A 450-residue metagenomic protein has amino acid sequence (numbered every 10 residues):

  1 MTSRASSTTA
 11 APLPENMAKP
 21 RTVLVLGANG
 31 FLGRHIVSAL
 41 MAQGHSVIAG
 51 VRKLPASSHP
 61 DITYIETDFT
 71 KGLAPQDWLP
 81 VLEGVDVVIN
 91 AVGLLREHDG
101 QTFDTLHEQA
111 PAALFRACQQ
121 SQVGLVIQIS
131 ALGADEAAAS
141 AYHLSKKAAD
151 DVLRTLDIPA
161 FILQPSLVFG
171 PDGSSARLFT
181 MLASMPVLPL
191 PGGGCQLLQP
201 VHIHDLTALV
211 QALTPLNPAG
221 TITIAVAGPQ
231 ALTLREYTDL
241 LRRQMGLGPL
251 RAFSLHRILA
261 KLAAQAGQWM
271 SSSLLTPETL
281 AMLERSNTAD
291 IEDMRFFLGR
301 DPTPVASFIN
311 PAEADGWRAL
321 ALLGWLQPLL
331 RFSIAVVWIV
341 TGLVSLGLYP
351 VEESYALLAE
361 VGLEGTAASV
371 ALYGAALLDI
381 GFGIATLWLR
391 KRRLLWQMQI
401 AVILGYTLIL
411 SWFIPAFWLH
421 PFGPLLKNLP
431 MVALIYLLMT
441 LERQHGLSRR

Functional and structural regions predicted by a protein language model:
L13-P14, L213-L275, A289-Q327: Mid/C-terminal beta-alpha module of Rossmann-like enzyme folds, strongest in SDR-family dehydrogenases/epimerases
T22-Q43: N-terminal Rossmann NAD(P)H-binding glycine-rich loop of SDR-like oxidoreductase domains
L26, G50, A91-V92, V126-A131 (+1 more regions): SDR active-site strand-loop-helix element
A56, I62-A113, A117, L132-E136: NAD(P)H-binding glycine-rich loop region in Rossmannoid oxidoreductase-like domains and their noncatalytic homologs
A113, S174-S175, G193-P215, I222-A225: Substrate-positioning beta->alpha
D151-D172, M181: Conserved beta-loop-beta element that borders a ligand/cofactor-binding pocket
T276-Y349, T366-R450: Extended, low-polarity transmembrane helix blocks
L348-T366: Membrane-interface interhelical connector segments
